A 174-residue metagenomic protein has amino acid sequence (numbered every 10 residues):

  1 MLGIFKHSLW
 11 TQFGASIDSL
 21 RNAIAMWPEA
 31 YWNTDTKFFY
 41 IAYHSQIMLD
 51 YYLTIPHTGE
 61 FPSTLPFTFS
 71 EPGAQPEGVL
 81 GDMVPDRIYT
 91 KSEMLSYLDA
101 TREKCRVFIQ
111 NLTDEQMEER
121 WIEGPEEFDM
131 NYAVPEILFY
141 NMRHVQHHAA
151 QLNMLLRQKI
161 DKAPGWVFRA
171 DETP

Functional and structural regions predicted by a protein language model:
M1-T11: Extreme N-terminal tail/first-helix region
W10-G14, R21, E29-V79, E123-P174: Short, contiguous alpha-helical
F13, I17-L20, I24, L98 (+1 more regions): Hydrophobic alpha-helical core bundles mediating ligand binding, dimerization, or RNAP-core interactions
I24-P28, I109-T113, L156: A structural signal for long alpha-helical coiled-coils and helix-turn connectors that form the cytosolic signaling
E77-R120, P135-Q146: Acidic/histidine-rich alpha-helical segments that form the ligand environment of transition-metal centers
